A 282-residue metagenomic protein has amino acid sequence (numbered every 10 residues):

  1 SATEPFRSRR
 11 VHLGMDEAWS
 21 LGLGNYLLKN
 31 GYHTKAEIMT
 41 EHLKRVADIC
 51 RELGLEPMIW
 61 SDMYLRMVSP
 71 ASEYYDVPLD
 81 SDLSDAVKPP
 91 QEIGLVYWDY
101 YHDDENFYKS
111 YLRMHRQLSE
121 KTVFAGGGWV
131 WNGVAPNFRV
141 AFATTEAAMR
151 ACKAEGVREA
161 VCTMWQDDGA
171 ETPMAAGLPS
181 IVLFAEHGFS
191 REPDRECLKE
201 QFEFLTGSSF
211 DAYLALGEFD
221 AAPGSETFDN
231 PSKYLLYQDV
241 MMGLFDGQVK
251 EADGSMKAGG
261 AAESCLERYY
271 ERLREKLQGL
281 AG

Functional and structural regions predicted by a protein language model:
T3-E4, S8-R10, E17, L28-G282: Substrate-binding groove of N-acetylhexosamine-processing glycoside hydrolases
W19-N25: Short acidic/His/Gly/Ser-rich catalytic and metal-binding motifs that mark active-site loops of diverse hydrolases
